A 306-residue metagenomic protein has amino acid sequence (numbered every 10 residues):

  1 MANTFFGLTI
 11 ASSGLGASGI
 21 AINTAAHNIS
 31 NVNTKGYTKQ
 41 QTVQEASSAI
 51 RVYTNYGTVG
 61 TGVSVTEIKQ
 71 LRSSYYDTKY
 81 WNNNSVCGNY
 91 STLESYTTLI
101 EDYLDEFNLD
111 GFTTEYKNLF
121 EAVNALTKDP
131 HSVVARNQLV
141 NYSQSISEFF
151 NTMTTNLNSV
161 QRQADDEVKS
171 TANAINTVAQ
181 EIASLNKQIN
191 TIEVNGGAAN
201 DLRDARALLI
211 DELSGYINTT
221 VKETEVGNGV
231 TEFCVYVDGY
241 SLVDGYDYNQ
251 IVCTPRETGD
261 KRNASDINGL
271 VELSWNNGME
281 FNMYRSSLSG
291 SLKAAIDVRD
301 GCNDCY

Functional and structural regions predicted by a protein language model:
M1-Y306: Structural signature of extracellular appendage/secretion-system components
